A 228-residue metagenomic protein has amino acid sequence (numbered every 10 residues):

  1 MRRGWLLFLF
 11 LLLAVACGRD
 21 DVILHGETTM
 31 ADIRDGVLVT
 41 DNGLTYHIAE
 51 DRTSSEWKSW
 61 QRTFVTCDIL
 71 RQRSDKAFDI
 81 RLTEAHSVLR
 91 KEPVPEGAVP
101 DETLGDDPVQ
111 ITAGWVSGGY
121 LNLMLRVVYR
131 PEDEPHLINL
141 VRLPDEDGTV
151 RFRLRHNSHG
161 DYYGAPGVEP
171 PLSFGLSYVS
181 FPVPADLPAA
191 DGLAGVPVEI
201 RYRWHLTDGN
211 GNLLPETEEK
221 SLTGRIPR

Functional and structural regions predicted by a protein language model:
L13-A16: C-terminal motif of bacterial Sec signal peptides marking the signal peptidase cleavage site
G18-G36: Structural detector for short beta-strands of small beta-barrel domains
G43-E56: Beta-strand/loop nucleic-acid-binding surfaces
S55-K76: Flexible glycine-rich surface loops and low-complexity tracts that mediate binding to linear polymers
R73-V128: Surface-exposed beta-loop interaction hotspot
I111-E169: Short helix-loop boundary/capping segments
H159-H205: Short, solvent-exposed, Trp/other aromatic-anchored flexible loops in extracytoplasmic proteins
D208-R228: Short beta-strand elements
